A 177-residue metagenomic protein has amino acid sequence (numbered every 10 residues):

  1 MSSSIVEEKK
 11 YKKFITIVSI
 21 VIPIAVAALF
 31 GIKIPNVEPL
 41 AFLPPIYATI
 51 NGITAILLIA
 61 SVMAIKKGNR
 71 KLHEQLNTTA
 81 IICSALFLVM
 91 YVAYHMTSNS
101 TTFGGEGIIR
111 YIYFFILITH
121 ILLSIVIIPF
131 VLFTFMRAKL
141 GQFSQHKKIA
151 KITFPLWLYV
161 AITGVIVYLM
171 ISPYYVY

Functional and structural regions predicted by a protein language model:
M1-Y177: Alpha-helical membrane insertion/targeting regions
